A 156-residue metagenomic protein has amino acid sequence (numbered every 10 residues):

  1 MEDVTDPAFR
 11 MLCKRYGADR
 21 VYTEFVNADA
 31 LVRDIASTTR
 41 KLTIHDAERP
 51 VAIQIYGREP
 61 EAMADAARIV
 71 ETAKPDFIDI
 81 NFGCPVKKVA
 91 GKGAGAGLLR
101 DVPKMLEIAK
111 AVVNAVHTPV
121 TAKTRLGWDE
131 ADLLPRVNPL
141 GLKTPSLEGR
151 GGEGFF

Functional and structural regions predicted by a protein language model:
M1-T144, E153-F156: Flavin-dependent oxidoreductase catalytic cores
